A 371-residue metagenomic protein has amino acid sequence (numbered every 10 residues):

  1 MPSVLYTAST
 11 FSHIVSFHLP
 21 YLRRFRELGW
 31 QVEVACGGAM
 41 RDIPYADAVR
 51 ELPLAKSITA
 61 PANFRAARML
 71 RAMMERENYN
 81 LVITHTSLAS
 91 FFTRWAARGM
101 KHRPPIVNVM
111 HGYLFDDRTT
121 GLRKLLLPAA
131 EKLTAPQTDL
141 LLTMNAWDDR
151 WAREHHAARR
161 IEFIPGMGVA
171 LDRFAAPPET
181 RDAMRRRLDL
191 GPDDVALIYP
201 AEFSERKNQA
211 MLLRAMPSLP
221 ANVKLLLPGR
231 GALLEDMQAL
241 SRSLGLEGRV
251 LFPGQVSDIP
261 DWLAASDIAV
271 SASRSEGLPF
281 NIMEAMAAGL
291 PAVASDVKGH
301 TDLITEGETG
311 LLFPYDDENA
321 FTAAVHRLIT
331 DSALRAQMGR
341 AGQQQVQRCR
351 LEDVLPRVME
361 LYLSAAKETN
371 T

Functional and structural regions predicted by a protein language model:
V15-P20, V195-S218, A232-E235, E284 (+2 more regions): A conserved mid-protein helix/loop that constitutes part of the nucleotide-sugar donor-binding site
R50-E51, K132-E179: Donor nucleotide-sugar binding/catalytic pocket of nucleotide-sugar-dependent glycosyltransferases
M69, A175-L190, L334: A short helix/loop element that forms part of the nucleotide-sugar donor recognition site in Leloir-type
T84-S90, M110: Short His-centered aromatic/hydrophobic patch
R186, A320, R327, L334-R348 (+1 more regions): A short, well-ordered alpha-helix in the C-terminal region of glycosyltransferases
Q255, R274: Aromatic "clamp/platform" in nucleotide-sugar-dependent glycosyltransferases that forms part of the donor/acceptor
P291-A294, I304: Short hydrophobic beta-strand element within catalytic cores of glycosyltransferases and related nucleotide-activated
T305-G307, L311-E318, R327-S332: Conserved acidic donor-binding segment of nucleotide-sugar-dependent glycosyltransferases
